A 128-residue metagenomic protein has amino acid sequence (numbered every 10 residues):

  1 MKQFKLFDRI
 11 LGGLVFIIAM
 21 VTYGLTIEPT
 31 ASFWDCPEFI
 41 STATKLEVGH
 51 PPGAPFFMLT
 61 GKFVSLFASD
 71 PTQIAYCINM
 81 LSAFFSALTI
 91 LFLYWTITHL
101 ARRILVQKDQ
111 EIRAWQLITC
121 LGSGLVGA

Functional and structural regions predicted by a protein language model:
L6-F33, G127-A128: Transmembrane signal-anchor helices characteristic of membrane glycosylation enzymes that use polyprenol
D8-G12, E111-C120: Membrane-interfacial loop-to-transmembrane alpha-helix junctions, especially the N-terminal start
G13, M80-Q110: Transmembrane-helix motifs of polytopic, lipid-linked glycan transferases
T22, I27, G61, S65 (+2 more regions): Membrane-water interface at transmembrane helix exits
I27-F39, G49-G61: Extracytoplasmic catalytic/substrate-binding loops of multi-pass membrane glycan-assembly enzymes
F33-T42, L66-Y76: Membrane-interface interhelical loops and short amphipathic "cap" helices that link adjacent transmembrane segments
D70-Q73, I104-W115: Short helix-coil transition/hinge motifs at the ends and kinks of transmembrane helices, capturing the brief
T119-A128: Short helix- or helix-capping micro-motifs that position conserved polar/aromatic residues at function-defining sites
